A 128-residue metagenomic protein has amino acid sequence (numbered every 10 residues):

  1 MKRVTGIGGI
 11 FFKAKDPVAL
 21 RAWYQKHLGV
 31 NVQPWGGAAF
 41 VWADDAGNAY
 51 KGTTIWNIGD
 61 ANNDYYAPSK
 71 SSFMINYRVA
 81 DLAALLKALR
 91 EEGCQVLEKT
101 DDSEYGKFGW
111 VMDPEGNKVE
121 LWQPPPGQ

Functional and structural regions predicted by a protein language model:
M1-G6, W35, L86-Q128: Vicinal oxygen chelate
K2-T5, F11-W56, E91: Core segments of cupin and vicinal oxygen chelate
T5, Y50, S69-K70, S103: A generic fold-level signal
I7-K15, A61-R90, K107-M112, N117: Vicinal oxygen chelate
V18, A46, D81-A83, G127: Residues that cap or initiate secondary-structure elements
L28-N31, Y77-R78, E98-D101: Short linear motifs in intrinsically disordered
W56-A61, C94: Short amphipathic beta-strand starts and helix->beta connectors
